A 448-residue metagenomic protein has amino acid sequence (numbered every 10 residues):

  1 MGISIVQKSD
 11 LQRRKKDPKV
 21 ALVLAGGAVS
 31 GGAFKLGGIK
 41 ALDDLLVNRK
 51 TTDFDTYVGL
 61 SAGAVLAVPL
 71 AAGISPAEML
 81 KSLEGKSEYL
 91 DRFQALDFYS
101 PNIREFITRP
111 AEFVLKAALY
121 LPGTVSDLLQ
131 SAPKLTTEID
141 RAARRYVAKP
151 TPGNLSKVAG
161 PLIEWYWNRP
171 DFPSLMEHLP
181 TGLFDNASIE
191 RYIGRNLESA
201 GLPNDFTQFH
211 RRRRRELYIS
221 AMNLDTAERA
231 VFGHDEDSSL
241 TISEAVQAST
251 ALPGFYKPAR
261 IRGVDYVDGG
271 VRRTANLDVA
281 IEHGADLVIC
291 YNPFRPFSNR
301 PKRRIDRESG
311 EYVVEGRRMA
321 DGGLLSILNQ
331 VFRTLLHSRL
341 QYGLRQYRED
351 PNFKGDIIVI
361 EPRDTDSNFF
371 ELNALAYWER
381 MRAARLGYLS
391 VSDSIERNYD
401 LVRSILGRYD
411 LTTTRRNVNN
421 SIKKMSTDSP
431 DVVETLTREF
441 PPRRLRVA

Functional and structural regions predicted by a protein language model:
M1-L60, V68-A448: Patatin-like phospholipase
G63: Catalytic cores of secreted/periplasmic lytic hydrolases that degrade extracellular macromolecules
